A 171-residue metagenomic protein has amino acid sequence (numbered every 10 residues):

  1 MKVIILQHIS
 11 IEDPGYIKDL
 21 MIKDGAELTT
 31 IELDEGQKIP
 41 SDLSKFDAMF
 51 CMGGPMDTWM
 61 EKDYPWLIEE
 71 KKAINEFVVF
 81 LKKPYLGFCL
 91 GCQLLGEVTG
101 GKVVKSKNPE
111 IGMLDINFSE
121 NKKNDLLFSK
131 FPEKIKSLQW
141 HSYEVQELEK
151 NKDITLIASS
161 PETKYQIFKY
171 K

Functional and structural regions predicted by a protein language model:
M1, K83, K152: Short coil/turn segments at beta-strand junctions that form active-site/ligand-binding loops
M1-F80: N-terminal beta1-alpha1 cap of cysteine-dependent amidohydrolase-like domains
Q7, L67, F88, L138 (+1 more regions): Active-site-adjacent beta-strand anchor residues
I11-E12, Q93, T163: Short alpha-helical
G15-K18, I39-S44, L94-G96, E147-N151 (+1 more regions): Short loop/helix-cap segments at secondary-structure boundaries that form the rim of catalytic
C51-D125: Cysteine-nucleophile active-site neighborhood
T99-K171: Pocket-forming structural segment of enzyme catalytic cores
